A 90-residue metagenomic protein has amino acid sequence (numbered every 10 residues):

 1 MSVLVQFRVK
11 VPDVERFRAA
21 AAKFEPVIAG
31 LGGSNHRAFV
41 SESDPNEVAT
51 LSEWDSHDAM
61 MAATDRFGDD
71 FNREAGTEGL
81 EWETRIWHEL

Functional and structural regions predicted by a protein language model:
M1-K10: Short glycine-/aliphatic-rich beta-strand segments at the starts of folded cytosolic domains
V3, A29-A49, D69-L90: Glycine-rich beta-strand-turn "strand-cap" elements at beta-sheet edges
F7, T50-S52: Conserved RNP beta-strands of RNA recognition motif
V9-P12, D55: Structured loop/turn residues at secondary-structure junctions
V11-E15, L31: Short acidic-aromatic low-complexity motifs
F17-A20, D55-R66: Short amphipathic alpha-helices within nucleic acid-binding modules
R18-G30: Short amphipathic alpha-helix segments
